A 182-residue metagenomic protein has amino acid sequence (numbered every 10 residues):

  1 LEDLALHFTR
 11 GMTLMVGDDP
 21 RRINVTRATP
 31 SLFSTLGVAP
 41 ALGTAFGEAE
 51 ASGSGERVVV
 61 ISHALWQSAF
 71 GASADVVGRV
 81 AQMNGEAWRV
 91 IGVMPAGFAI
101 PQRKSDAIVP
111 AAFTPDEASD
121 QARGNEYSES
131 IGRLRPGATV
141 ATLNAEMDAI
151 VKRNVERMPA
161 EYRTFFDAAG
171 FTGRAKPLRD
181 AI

Functional and structural regions predicted by a protein language model:
L1-L4: Extracytoplasmic/periplasmic
R10-M12, D19-E48, R57-I182: Mid-to-C-terminal secondary-structure elements that act as membrane-proximal/extracytoplasmic interface segments
